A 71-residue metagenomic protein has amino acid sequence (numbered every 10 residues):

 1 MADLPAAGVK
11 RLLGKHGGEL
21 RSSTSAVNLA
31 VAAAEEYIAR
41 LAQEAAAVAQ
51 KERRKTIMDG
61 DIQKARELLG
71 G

Functional and structural regions predicted by a protein language model:
M1-G71: Histone-fold and other basic nucleic-acid-binding segments
